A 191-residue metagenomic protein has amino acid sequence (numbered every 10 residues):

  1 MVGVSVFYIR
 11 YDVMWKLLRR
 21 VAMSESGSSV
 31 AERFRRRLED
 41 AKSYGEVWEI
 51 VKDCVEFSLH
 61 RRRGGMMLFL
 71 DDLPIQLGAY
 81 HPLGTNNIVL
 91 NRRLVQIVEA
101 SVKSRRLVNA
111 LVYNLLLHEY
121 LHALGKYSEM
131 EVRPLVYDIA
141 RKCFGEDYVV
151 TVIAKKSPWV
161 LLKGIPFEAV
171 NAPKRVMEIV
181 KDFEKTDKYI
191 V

Functional and structural regions predicted by a protein language model:
V2-L77, P82-I97, Y127-V191: Metalloprotease/metallohydrolase-associated module, dominated by Zn2+-dependent proteases
I75-G78, E99-V102, L116-Y120: Short secondary-structure capping micro-motifs at structural edges
R92-N114: Short pre-active-site segment immediately N-terminal to the catalytic Zn-binding motif
A110-Y127, R133: Active-site recognition of the HExxH zinc-binding catalytic motif
